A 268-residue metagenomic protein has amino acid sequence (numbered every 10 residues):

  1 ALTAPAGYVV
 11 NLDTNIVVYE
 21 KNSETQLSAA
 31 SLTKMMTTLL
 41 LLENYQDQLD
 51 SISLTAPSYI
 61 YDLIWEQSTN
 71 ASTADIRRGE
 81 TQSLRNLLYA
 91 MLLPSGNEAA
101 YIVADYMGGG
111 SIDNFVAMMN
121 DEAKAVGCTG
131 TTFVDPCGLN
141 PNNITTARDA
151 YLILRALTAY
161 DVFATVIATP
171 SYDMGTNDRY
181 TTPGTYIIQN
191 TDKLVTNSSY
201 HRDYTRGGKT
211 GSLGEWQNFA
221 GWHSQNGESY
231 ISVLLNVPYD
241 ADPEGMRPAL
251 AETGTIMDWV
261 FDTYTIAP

Functional and structural regions predicted by a protein language model:
A1-A6, G79, D105-P268: Penicillin-recognizing serine hydrolase domain
A1-R148, L157-T158: Active-site-adjacent loops and short helices of periplasmic peptidoglycan-processing enzymes
